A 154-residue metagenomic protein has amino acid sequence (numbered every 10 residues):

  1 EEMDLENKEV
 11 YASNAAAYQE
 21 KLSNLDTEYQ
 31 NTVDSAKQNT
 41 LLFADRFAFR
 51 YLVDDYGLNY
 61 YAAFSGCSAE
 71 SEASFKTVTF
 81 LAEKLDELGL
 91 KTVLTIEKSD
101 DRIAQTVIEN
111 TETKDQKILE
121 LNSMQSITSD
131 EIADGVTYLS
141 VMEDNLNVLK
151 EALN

Functional and structural regions predicted by a protein language model:
E1-N154: Extracytoplasmic metal-acquisition and chelation regions
